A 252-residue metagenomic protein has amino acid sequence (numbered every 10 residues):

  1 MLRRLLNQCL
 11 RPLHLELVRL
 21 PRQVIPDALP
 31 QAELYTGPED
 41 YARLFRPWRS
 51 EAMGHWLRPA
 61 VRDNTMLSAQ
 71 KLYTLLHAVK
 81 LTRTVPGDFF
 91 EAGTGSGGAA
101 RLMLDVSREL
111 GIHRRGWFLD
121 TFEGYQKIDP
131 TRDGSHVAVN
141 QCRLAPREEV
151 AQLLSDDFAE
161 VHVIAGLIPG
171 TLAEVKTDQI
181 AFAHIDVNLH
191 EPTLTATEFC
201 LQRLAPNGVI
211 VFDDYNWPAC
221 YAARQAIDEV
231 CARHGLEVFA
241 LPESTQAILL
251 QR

Functional and structural regions predicted by a protein language model:
M1-A60, R252: Membrane-proximal basic amphipathic "stem/tether" segments
G37-M66, R83-R252: S-adenosylmethionine/decaboxylated-SAM
S68, L72-L75, A100: Short alpha-helical patches at coil-to-helix transitions and adjacent helical residues in well-structured domains
L72-V85: Conserved alpha-helix/loop element of class I SAM-dependent methyltransferases that forms part of the SAM/SAH-binding
